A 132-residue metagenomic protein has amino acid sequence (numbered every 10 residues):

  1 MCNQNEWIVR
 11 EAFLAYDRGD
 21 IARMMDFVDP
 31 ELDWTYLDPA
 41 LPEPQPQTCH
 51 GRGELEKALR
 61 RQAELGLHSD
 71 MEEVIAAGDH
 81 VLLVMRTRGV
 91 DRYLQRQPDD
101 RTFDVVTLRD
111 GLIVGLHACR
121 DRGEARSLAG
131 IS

Functional and structural regions predicted by a protein language model:
M1-P30, L112, S127-S132: Short, low-complexity N-terminal intrinsically disordered segments enriched in polar/charged residues
M1-Q4, K57-S132: A beta-strand edge to alpha-helix "cap/lid" segment located at domain peripheries
C2, D17, I21, G51-E56 (+1 more regions): A structural signal for well-ordered alpha-helical scaffolds and beta->alpha junctions
I8, P42-P46, R109: Short, contiguous strand/loop micro-motifs
D17-D20, D33, D79, D104: Acidic side chains
R23, D29-G78: A solvent-exposed, acidic/Ser-Thr-rich amphipathic alpha-helical stretch
